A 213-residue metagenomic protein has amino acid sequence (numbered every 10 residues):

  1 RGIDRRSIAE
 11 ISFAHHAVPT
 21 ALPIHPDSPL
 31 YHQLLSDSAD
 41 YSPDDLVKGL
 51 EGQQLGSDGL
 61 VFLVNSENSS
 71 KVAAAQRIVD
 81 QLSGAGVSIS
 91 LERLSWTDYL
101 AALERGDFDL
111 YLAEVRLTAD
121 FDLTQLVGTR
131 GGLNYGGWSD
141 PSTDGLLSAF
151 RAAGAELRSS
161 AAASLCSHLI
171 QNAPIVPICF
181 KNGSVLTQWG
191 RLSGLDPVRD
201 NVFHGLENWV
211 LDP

Functional and structural regions predicted by a protein language model:
R1-E10, P141-S159: Extended ligand-binding regions for polar small-molecule ligands
R1-S28, C166-P174, C179: Periplasmic-binding protein-like
G2, A14-G52, N68-A73: Structural transition elements
R5-I8, H15-P19, S28-Y31, E67-S70 (+3 more regions): Solvent-exposed loop/turn segments at secondary-structure junctions within structured extracellular/periplasmic domains
E10, G52-S66, Y111-E114, A153-W189: Bilobed periplasmic-binding protein-like "clamshell/Venus-flytrap" ligand-binding domains
P29-L46, A102-G106, T124-R151, F180-P213: Short, solvent-exposed loop/beta-turn-alpha elements that line the ligand-binding surface or hinge of extracytoplasmic
E51-L117: Ligand/substrate-recognition segments at binding pockets and active sites
G59, V72-R77, G84, T124 (+4 more regions): Small-molecule-sensing regulatory modules
